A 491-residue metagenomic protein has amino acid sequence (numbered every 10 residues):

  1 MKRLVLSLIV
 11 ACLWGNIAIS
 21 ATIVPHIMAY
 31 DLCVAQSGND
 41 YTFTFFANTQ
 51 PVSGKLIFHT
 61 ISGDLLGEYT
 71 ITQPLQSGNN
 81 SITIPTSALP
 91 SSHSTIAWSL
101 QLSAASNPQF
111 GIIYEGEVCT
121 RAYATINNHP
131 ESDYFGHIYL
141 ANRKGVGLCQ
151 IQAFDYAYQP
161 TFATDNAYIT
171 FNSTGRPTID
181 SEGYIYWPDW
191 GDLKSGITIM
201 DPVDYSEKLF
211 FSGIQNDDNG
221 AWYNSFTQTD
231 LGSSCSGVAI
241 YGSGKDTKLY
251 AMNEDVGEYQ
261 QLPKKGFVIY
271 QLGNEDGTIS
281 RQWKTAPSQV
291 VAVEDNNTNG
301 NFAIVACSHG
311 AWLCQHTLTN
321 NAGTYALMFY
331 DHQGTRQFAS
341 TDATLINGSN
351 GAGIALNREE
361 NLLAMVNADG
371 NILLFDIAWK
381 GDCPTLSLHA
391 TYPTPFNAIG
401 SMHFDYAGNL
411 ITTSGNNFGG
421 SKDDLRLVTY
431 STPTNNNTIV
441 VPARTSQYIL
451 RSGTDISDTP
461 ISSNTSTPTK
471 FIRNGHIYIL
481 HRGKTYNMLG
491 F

Functional and structural regions predicted by a protein language model:
T22-V34, N435-K484, L489: Residue-level detector of functionally pivotal "anchor" positions at catalytic/ligand-binding pockets or at interdomain
S106-E115, Q159-Y168, S206-Q228, T278-E294 (+2 more regions): A short beta-strand motif characteristic of beta-propeller blades
I113-C149: Beta-strand-rich domains and repeat architectures in extracellular enzymes and scaffolds, especially beta-propellers
E117-N128, I169-S181, N216-S243, P287-S308 (+3 more regions): Repeated scaffold domains used in trafficking and secretory/extracellular systems, primarily beta-propellers
P130-A141, Y184-P188, D246-M252, G310-C314 (+3 more regions): Conserved beta-propeller blade signature
K144-L148, G191-K194, D255-L262, T317-A322 (+2 more regions): Short glycine/acidic-enriched loop and turn motifs that connect beta-strands
F154-P160, I199-L209, F267-R281, F329-Q337 (+2 more regions): Short loop/turn segments immediately following beta-strands, especially the blade-tip and inter-blade linker loops
A398-G453: Blade-level signature of beta-propeller repeat domains, shared across WD40, Kelch, NHL, RCC1 and BNR/Asp-box propellers
